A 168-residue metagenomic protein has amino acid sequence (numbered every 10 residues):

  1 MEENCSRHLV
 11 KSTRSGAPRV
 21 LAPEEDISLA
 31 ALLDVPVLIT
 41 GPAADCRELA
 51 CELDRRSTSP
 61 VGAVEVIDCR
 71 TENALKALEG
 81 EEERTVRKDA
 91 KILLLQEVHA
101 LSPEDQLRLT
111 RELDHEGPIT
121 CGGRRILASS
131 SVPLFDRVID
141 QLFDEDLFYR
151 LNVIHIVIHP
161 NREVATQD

Functional and structural regions predicted by a protein language model:
E2-K11, P18, E25, A31 (+4 more regions): Nucleotide-binding/hydrolysis machinery
E25-A30, E72-V98, E104-P118, D146: Conserved alpha-helical scaffold flanking the Walker A/P-loop in AAA+ ATPase domains
L29-V66: Walker A/P-loop
I39-A44, D68-T71, L95-A100, S129-V132: Structural motif
T58-V86, V164-Q167: AAA+/P-loop NTPase substrate/partner-engagement loops
V64, I92, R125-L127: Hydrophobic/aliphatic anchor position in the core parallel beta-sheet of P-loop NTPase nucleotide-binding domains
